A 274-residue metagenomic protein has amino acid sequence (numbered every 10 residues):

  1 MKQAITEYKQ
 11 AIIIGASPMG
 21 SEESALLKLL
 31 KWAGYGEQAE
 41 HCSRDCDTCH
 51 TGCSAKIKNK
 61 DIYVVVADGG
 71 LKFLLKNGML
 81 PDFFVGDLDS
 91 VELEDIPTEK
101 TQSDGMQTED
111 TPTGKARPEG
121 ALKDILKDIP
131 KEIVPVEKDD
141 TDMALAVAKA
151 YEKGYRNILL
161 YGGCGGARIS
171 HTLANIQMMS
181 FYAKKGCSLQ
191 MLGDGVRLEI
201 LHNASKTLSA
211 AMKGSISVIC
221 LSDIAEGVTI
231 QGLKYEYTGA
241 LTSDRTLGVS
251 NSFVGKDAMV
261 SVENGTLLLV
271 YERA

Functional and structural regions predicted by a protein language model:
M1-E37, K56-E94: N-terminal beta-strand-loop-alpha-helix module at the start of alpha/beta ligand-binding or catalytic domains
K2-Q3, K31-K60, E94-P130: Intrinsically disordered, low-complexity terminal tails and inter-domain linkers enriched for S/T/G/P/D/E
I14-P18, G163, Y271-R273: Structural motif
K131-E152: Short phosphate-binding loop-to-helix
I169-S180: Short Gly/Thr/Asp-enriched flexible loops that form oxyanion-binding sites at enzyme active sites
F181-R197: Short, acidic/small-residue loops that bind anionic groups at enzyme active sites
D194, L201-A274: Long, charged alpha-helical interface segments
